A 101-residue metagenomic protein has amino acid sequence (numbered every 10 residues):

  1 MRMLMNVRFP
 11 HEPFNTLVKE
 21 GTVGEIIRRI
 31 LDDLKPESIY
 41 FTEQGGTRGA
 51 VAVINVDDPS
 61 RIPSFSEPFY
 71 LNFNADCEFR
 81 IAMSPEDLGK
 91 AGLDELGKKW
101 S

Functional and structural regions predicted by a protein language model:
M1-S101: Conserved, structured core segments of small domains
